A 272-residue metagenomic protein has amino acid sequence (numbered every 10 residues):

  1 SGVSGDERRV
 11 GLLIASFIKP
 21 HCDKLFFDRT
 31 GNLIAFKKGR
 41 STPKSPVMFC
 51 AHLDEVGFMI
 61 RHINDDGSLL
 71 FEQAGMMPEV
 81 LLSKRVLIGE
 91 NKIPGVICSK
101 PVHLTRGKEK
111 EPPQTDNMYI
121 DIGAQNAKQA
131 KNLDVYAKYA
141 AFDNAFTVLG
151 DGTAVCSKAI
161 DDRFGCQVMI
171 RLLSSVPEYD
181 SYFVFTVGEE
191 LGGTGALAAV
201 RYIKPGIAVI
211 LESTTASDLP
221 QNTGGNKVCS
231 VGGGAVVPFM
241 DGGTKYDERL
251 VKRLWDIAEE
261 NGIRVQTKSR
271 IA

Functional and structural regions predicted by a protein language model:
G2-A272: N-terminal hydrophobic/helix-forming segments and targeting peptides
